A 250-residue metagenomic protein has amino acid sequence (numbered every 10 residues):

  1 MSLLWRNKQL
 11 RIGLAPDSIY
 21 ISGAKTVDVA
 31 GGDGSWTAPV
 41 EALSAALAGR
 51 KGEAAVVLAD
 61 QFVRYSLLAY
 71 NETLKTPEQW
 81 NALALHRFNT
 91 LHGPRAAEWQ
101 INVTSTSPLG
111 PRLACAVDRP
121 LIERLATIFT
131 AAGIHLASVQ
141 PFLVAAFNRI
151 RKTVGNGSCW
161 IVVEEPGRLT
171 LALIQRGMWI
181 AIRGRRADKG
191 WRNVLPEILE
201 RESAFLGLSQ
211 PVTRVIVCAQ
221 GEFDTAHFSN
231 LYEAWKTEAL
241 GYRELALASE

Functional and structural regions predicted by a protein language model:
M1-E250: Hydrophobic/aromatic-enriched cytosolic interaction surfaces used to assemble or bind macromolecules
